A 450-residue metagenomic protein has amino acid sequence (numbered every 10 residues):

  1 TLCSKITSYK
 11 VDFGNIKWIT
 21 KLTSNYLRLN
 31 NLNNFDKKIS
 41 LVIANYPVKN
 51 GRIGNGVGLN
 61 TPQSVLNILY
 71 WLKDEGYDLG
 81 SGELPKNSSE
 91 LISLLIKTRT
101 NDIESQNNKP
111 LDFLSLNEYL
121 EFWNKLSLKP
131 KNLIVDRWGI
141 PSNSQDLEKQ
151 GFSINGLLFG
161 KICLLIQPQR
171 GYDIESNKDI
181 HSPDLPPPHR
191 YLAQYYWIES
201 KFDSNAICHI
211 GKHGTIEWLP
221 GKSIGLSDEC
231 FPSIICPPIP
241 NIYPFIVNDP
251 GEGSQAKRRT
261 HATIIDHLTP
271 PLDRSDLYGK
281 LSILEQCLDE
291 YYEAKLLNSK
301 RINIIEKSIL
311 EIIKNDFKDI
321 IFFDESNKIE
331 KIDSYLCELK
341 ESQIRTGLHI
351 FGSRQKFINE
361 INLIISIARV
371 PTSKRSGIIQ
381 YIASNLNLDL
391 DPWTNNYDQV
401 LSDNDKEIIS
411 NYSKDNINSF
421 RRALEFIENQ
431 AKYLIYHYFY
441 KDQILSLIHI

Functional and structural regions predicted by a protein language model:
T1-I448: Ligand/cofactor-recognition surfaces for anionic moieties
